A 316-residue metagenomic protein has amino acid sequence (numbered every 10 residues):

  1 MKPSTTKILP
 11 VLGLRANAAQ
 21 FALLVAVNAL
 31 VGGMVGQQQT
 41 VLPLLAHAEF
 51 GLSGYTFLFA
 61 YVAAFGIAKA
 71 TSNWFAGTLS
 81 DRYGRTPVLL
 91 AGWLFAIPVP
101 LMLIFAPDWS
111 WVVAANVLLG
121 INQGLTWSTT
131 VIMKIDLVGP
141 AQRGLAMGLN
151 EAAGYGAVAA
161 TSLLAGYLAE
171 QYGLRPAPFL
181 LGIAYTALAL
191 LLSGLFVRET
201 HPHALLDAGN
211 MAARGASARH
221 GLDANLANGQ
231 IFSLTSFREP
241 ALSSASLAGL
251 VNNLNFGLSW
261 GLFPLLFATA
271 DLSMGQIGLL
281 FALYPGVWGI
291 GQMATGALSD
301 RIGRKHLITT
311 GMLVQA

Functional and structural regions predicted by a protein language model:
K2-A18, E199-A245: Juxtamembrane intracellular "pre-TM" segments in multi-pass secondary transporters
R15-G66, S244, A248, N253-L266 (+1 more regions): Helix-loop boundary and gating motifs at the non-cytosolic
F65-W74, V158-A159, P285-M293: Residue-level signature of mid-helix packing/kink "hotspots" within the transmembrane helices of 12-pass Major
T71-G84, A169, G291-G303: Helix-to-loop junctions at the C-terminal end of transmembrane segments in multipass secondary transporters
L94-P107, V314-A316: C-terminal ends and interior cores of transmembrane alpha-helices in multi-pass membrane transporters/permeases
A115-G156: Cytoplasmic helix-loop-helix junction between adjacent transmembrane helices in 12-TM secondary transporters
A177-G194: Symmetry-related core transmembrane helices of the 12-TM Major Facilitator Superfamily/SLC fold
